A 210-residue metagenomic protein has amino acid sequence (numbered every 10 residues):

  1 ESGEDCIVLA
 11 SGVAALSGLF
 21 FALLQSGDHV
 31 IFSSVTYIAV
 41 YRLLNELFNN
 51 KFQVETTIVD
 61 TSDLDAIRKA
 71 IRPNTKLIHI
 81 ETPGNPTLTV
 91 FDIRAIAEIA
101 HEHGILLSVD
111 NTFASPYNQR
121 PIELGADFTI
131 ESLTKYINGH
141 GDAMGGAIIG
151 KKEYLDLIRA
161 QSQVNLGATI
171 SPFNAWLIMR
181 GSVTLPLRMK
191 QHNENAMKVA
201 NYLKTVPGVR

Functional and structural regions predicted by a protein language model:
G3-G208: Conserved PLP-enzyme active-site core in the AAT-like
